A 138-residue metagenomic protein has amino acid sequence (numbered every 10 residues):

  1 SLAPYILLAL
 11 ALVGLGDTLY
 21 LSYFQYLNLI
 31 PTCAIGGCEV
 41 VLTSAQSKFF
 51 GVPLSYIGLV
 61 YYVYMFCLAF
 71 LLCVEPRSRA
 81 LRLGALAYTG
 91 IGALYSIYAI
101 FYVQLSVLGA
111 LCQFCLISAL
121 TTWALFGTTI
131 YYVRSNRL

Functional and structural regions predicted by a protein language model:
S1-L138: Membrane-interfacial helix-loop segments of redox and metal-homeostasis proteins, especially TM-loop-TM junctions
